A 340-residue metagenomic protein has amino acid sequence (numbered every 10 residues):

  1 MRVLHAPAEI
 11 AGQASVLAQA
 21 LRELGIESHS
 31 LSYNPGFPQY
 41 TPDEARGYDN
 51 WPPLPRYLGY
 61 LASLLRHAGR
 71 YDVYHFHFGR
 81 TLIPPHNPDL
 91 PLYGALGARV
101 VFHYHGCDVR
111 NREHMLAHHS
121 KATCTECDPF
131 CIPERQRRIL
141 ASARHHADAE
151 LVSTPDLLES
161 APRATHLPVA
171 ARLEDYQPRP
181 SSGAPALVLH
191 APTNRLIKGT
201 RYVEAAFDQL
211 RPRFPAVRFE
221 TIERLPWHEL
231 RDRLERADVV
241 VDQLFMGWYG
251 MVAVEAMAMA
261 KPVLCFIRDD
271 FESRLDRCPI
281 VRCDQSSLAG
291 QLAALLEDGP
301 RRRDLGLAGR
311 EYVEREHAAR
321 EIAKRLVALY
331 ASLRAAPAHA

Functional and structural regions predicted by a protein language model:
R2-P7, R66-P85, R99-F102, Q243: Short N-terminal targeting/anchoring amphipathic segment
P38-G47, F102-E134, I197, R268: Acceptor-binding helix/loop patch of EC 2.4 sugar-transfer enzymes, predominantly nucleotide-sugar-dependent
A122-P178: Donor nucleotide-sugar binding/catalytic pocket of nucleotide-sugar-dependent glycosyltransferases
L167, A171-K198, E204: Conserved donor-binding/catalytic core segment of Leloir-type glycosyltransferases
E235-W248, K261: Acidic donor-binding loop of glycosyltransferase active sites
A258, P262-C265: Short hydrophobic beta-strand element within catalytic cores of glycosyltransferases and related nucleotide-activated
E272-A293: Change "using UDP/GDP/dTDP sugars" to "using nucleotide sugars
P300-A331: A charged, aromatic-enriched C-terminal amphipathic alpha-helix characteristic of glycosyltransferases across folds
